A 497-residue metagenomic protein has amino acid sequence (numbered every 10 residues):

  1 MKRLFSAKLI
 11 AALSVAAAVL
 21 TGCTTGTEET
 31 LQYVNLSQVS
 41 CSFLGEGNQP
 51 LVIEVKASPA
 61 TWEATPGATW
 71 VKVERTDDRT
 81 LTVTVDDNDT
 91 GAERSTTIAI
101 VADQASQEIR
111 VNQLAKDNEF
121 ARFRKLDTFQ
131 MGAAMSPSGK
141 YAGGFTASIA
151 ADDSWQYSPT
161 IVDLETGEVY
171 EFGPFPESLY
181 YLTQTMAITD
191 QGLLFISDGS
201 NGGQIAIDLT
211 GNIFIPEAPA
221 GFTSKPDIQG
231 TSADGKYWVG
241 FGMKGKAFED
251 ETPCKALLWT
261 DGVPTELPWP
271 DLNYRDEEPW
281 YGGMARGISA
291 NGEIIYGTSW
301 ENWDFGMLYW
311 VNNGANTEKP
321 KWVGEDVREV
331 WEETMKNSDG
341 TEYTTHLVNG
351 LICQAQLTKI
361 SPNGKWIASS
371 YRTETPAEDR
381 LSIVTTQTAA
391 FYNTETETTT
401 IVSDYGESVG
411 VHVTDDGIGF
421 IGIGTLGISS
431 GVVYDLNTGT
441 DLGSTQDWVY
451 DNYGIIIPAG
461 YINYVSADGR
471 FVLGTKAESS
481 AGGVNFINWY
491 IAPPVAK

Functional and structural regions predicted by a protein language model:
K2-R3, A7, A11-S42, D103-F129: Bacterial Sec-dependent N-terminal signal peptides
V34-Q38, V52-T82: Surface-exposed binding patches on compact interaction domains or structured appendages
G45-E46, T90, D415: Surface-exposed loops/turns
E46-V52: Short coil/turn motif common to extracellular beta-sandwich-like domains
A57-P59, P66, A102-Q104, G406 (+1 more regions): A generic beta-sheet turn/junction motif
D86-A92: Short, surface-exposed loop/turn segments at beta-strand-coil junctions that are enriched for proline with nearby
A92-Q104: A short beta-strand micro-motif common to beta-rich folds, especially ectodomain repeats
D117-K497: Conserved "turn/edge" positions that cap or connect secondary-structure elements within repeat/scaffolded domains
